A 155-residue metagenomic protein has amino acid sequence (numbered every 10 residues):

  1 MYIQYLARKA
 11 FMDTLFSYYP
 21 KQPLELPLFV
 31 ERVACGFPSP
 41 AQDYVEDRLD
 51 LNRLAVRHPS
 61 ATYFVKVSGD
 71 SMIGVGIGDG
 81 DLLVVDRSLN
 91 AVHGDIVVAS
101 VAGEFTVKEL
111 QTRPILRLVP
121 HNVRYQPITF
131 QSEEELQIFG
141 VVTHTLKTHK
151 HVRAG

Functional and structural regions predicted by a protein language model:
M1-I73, H93, E104-F105, F139 (+1 more regions): Short, positionally conserved secondary-structure boundary motifs
G74-V75, D81: Charged, well-structured alpha/beta interaction segments
D79, V101-T106, L136-Q137: Short coil-to-beta-strand transition motifs
G80-D81, D95: Structural motif
V84-V85, V98: Hydrophobic beta-strand signal
H93-V107, Q111-L116: Short, compositionally biased
Q111-G155: Glycine- and charge-enriched low-complexity intrinsically disordered segments
